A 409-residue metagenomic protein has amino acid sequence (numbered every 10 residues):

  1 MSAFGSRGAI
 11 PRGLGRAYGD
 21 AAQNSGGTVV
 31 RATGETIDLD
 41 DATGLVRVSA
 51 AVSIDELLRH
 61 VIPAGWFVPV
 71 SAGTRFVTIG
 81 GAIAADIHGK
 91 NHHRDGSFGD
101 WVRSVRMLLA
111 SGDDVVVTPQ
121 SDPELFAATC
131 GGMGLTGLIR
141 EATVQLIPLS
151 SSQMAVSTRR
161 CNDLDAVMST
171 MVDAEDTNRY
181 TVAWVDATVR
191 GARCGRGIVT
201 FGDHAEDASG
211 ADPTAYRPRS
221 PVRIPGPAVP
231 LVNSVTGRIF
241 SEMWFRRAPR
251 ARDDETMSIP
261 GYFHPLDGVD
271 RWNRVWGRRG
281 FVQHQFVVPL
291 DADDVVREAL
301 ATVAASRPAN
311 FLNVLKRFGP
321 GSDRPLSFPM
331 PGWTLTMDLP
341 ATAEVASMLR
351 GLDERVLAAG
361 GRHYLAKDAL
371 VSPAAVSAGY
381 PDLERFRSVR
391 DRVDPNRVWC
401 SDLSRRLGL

Functional and structural regions predicted by a protein language model:
M1-L409: Noncatalytic alpha-helical scaffold of FAD-dependent oxidoreductases
